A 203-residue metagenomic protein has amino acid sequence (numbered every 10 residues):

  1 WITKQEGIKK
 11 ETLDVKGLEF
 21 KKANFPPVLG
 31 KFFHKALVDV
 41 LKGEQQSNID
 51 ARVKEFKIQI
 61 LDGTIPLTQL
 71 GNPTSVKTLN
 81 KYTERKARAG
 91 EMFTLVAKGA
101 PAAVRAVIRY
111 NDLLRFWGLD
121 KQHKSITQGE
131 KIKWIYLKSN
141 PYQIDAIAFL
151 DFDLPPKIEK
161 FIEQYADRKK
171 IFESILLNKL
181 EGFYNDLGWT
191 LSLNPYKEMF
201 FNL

Functional and structural regions predicted by a protein language model:
W1-L203: DNA-dependent DNA polymerase catalytic subunits
